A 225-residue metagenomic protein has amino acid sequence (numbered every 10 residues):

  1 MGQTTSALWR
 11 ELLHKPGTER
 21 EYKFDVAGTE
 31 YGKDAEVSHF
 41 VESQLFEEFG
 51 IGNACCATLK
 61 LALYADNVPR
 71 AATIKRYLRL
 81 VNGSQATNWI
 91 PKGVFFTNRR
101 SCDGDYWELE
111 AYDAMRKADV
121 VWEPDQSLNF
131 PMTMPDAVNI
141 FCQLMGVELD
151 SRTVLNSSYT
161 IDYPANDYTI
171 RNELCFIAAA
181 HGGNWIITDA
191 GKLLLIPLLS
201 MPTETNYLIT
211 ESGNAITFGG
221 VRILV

Functional and structural regions predicted by a protein language model:
M1-P69, Y112-K117, Y207-V225: Juxtamembrane "anchor/assembly" segments of surface/extracellular structural proteins
G2-R10, Q85-I90, R99-A118, T153-V225: Short beta-strand-centered interaction patches in the first periplasmic/extracellular domains of large envelope
G2-R10, Y64-E148: Surface-exposed cap/loop segments at beta↔alpha junctions
V26, C55-N67, L78, L149 (+2 more regions): Solvent-exposed, well-ordered amphipathic alpha-helical segments that flank/support binding or catalytic loops
F46-G50, T58, K117-D125, A137-N166: N-terminal export/assembly leaders
C55-C56, C102, C142, C175: Generic recognition of cysteine residues
